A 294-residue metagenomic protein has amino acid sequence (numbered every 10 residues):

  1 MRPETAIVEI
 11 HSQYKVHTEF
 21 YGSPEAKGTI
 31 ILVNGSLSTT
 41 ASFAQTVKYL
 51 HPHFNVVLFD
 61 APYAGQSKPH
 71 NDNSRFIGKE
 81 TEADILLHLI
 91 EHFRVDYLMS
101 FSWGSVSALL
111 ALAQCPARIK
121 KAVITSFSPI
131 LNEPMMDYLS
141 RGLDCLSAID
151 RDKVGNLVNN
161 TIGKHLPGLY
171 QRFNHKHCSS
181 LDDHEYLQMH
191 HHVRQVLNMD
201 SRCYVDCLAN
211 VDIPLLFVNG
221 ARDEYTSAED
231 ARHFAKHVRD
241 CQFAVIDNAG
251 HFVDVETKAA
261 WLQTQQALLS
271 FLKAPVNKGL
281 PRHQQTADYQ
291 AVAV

Functional and structural regions predicted by a protein language model:
Y14-P69: Conserved HGGG/HGGXW glycine-rich cap/lid loop of the alpha/beta-hydrolase fold
L58-M99, Q263: Active-site loop/oxyanion-hole signature of alpha/beta-hydrolase fold enzymes
S100-G104, A108: Gly/Ala-rich beta-loop-alpha elbow adjacent to hydrolase catalytic centers
A113, K121-D150: Flexible "cap/lid" loop of the alpha/beta hydrolase fold
E133-M135, D152-C207: Conserved alpha/beta-hydrolase catalytic His-Asp/Glu region
V211, F217-N219: Short beta-strand/loop motif that positions the catalytic acidic residue of the alpha/beta-hydrolase fold
R222-T226: Acidic catalytic loop of the alpha/beta-hydrolase fold
A249-L262: Catalytic histidine-centered segment of alpha/beta-hydrolase-like enzymes
